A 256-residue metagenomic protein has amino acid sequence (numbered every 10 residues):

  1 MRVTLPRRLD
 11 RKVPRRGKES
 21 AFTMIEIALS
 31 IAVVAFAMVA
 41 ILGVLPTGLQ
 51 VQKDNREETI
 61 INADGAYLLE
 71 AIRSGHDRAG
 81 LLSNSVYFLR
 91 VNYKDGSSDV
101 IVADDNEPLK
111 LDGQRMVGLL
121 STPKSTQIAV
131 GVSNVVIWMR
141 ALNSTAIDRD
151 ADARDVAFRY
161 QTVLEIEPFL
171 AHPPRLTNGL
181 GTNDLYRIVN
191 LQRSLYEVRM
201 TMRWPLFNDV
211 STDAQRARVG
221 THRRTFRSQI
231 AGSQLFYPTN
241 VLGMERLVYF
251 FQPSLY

Functional and structural regions predicted by a protein language model:
M1-F22: N-terminal leader/signal peptides at the extreme start of proteins
V3, F22, L29-A32, L45-K53 (+2 more regions): Flexible, low-complexity segments enriched in proline/glycine/serine and punctuated by aromatic residues
R7, L42-G43: Sec-dependent, cleavable N-terminal signal peptides
R11, S20, I25-S30, M38: Generic hydrophobic-segment detector
A35-L42: Active-site-adjacent bridging/hinge elements
